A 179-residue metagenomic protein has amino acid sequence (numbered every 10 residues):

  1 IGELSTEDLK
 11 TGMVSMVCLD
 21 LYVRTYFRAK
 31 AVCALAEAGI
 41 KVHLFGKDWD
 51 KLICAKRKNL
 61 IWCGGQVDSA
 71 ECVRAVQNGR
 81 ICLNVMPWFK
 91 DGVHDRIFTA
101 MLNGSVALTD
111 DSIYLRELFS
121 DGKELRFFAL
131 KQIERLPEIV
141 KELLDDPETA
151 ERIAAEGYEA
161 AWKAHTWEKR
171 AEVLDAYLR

Functional and structural regions predicted by a protein language model:
I1-Q77: Conserved catalytic-core segment of nucleotide-activated headgroup transferases in glycan assembly
Y22, K47-R179: Catalytic binding pocket for nucleotide-activated donors in carbohydrate/polymer assembly enzymes
